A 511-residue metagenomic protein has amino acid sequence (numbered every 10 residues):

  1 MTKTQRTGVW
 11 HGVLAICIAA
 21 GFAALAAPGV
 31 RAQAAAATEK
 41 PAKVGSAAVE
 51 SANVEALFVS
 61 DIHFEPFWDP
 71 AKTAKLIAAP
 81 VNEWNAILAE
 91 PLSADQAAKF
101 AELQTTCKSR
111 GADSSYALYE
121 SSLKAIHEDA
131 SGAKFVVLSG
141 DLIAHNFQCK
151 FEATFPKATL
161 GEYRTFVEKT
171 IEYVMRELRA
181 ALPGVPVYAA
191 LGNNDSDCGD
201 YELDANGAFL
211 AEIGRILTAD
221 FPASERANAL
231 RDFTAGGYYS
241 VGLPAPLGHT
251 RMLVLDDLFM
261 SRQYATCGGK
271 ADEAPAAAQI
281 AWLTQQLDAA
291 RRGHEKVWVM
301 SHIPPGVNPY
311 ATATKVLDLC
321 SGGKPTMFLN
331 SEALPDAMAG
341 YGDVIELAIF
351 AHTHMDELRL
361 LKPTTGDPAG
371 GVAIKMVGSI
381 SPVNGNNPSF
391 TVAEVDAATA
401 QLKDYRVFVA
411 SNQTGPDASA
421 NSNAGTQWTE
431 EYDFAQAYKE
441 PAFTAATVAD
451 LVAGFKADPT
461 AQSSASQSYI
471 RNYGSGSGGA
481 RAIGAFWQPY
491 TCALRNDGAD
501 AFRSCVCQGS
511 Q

Functional and structural regions predicted by a protein language model:
M1-W10: N-terminal secretory signal peptides that target proteins for export/translocation
G12-A24: Bacterial N-terminal signal peptides
A24-E39: Signal peptide processing junction and immediate N-terminal pro/mature segment of secreted/exported proteins
E39-L138, A208-G293, D336, G340 (+1 more regions): Metal-dependent phosphoesterase/phosphodiesterase active-site architecture
F58-S60, K134-D141, P183-N193, W298-H302 (+4 more regions): Active-site neighborhood of phospho(di)ester-bond hydrolases with catalytic His/Asp-centered motifs
E65-W68, A144-N146, A189-D200, S261-Q263 (+4 more regions): Active-site environment of divalent metal-dependent phosphoester hydrolases
V81-A97, A101-E202: Core catalytic region of metal-dependent phosphoesterases/phosphodiesterases, especially metallo-beta-lactamase-like
R262-I280, D288-E346: Active-site-proximal segments of metal-dependent phosphoesterases and phosphodiesterases across multiple
